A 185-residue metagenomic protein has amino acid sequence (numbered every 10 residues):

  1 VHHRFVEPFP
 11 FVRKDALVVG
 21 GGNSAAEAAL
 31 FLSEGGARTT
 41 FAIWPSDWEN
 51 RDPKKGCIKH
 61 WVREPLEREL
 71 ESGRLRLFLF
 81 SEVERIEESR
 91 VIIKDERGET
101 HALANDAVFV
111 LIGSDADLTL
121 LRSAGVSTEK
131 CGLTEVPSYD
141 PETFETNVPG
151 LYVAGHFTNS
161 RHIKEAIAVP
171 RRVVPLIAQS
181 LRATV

Functional and structural regions predicted by a protein language model:
V1, K59-W61, H162: Secondary-structure junction/capping motif
H3-N50, G98-H101, T119-S123, D140-V185: Rossmann-like dinucleotide/flavin-binding elements
E34-L133: A Rossmann-like FAD-binding core segment of flavoenzymes
E82, V136, T143: Short, surface-exposed charged micro-motifs
I93, S138-Y139: Hydrophobic beta-strand positions
